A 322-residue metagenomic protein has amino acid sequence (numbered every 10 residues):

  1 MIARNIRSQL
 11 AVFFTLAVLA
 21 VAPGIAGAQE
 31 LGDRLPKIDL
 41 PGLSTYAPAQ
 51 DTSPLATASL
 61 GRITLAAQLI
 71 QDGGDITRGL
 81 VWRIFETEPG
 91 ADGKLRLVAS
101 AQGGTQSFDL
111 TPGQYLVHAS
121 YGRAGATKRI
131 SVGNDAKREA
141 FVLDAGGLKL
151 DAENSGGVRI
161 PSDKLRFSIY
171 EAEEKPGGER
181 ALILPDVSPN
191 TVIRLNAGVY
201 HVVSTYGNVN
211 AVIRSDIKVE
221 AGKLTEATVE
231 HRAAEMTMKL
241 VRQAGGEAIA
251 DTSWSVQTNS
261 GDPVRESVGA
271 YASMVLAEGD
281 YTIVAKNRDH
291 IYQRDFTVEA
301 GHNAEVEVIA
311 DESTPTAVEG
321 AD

Functional and structural regions predicted by a protein language model:
M1-S8: N-terminal secretory signal peptides that target proteins for export/translocation
A11-A22: Bacterial N-terminal signal peptides
P23-A28: Sec/Tat signal peptide C-region and signal peptidase I cleavage site
Q29-Q50, Q102, Y121-D144, G207-E230 (+1 more regions): Structured interaction patches on ligand/partner-binding surfaces of diverse proteins
G61-Q71, L148-G157, E235-A244: A short, amphipathic beta-strand motif
D72-A91, G156-G177, Q243-D262: Short, ordered, surface-exposed loop/turn motifs in non-cytosolic proteins
T87-G104, E174-P189, T258-A270: Short, acidic Ser/Thr/Gly-rich low-complexity loop/linker segments typical of extracellular and cell-surface proteins
Q102-Q114, Y121-R123, D186-H201, Y206-V209 (+2 more regions): Short Pro-Gly-centered beta-turn/loop motif in secreted/extracellular proteins
